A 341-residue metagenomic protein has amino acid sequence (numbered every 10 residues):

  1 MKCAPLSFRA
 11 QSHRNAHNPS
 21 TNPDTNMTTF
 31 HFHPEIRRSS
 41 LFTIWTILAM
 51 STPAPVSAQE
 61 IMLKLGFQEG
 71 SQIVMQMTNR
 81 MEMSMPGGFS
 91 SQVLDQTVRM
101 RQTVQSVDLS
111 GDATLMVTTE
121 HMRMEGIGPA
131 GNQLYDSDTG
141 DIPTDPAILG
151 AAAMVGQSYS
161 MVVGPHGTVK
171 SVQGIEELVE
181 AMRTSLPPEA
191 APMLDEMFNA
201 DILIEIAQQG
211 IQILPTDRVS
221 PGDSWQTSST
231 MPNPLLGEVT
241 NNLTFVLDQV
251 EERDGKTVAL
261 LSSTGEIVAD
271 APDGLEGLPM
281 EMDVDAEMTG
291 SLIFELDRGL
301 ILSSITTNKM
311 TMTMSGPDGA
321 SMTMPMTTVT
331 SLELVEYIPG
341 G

Functional and structural regions predicted by a protein language model:
M1-R37: N-terminal secretory signal peptides that target proteins for export/translocation
C3, H17, T21, F32 (+6 more regions): Selective for proline/serine-rich intrinsically disordered segments in cytosolic/nuclear regulatory regions
R9, H31-H33, T43, Q68 (+2 more regions): Compositionally biased, low-structure terminal segments
Q11, H17-N18, P53, T78 (+1 more regions): Ubiquitous "structural anchor" signal
R38-L41, D217-V219: Intrinsically disordered, low-complexity regions enriched in Ser/Pro/Gly/Gln/His and often acidic
S40-T52: Bacterial N-terminal signal peptides
M50-E60: Bacterial Sec-dependent signal peptides at the C-terminal "C-region" and cleavage site
A58-G341: Signature of exported/secreted
